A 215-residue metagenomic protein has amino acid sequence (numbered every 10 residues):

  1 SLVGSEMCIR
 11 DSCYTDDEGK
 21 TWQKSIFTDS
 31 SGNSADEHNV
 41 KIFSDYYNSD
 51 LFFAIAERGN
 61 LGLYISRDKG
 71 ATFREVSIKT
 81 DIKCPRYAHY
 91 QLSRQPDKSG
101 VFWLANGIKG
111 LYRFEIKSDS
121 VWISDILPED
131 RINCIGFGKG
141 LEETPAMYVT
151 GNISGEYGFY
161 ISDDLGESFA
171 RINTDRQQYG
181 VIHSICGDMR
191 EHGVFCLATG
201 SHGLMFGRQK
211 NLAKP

Functional and structural regions predicted by a protein language model:
L2-I9: Short, small-residue-biased leader/transition segments that mark boundaries at the very start of proteins
R10-C13, G59-G62, I108-L111, S154-G158 (+1 more regions): Loop/turn residues immediately N-terminal
S12-D16, S66-R67, R113-E115, T150 (+3 more regions): Conserved Ser/Thr-centered positions that define the repeating blades of beta-propeller domains
C13, L51-F53, Y64, V101-L104 (+3 more regions): Conserved beta-propeller blade signature
K41-Y47, Y90-D97, I135-E143, I185-R190: Structural signature of eukaryotic scaffold interfaces centered on beta-propeller domains
K83-R86, I126-G136, S168-M189: Conserved blade-ending motifs and adjacent loop-strand segments that build the rim/top face of beta-propeller domains
D97, A105-L111, I126-D163: Loop/turn-rich, solvent-exposed surfaces of beta-rich toroidal or solenoidal domains
Q177-P215: Blade-level signature of beta-propeller repeat domains, shared across WD40, Kelch, NHL, RCC1 and BNR/Asp-box propellers
